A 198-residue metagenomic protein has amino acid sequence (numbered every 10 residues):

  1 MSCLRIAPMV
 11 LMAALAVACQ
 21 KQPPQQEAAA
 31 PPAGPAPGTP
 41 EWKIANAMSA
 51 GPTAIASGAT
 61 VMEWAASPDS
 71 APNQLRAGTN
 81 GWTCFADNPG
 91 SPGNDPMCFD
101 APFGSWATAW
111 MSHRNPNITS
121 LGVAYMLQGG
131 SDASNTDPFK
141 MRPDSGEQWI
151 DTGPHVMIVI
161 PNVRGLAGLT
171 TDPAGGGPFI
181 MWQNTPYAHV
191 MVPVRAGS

Functional and structural regions predicted by a protein language model:
M1-P8: Bacterial N-terminal signal peptides that target proteins for export
L4, Q25-Q26: Short secondary-structure capping/junction motifs at helix and strand boundaries
L15-A18: C-terminal motif of bacterial Sec signal peptides marking the signal peptidase cleavage site
Q20-Q22: Bacterial signal peptide processing site
E27-S198: Primary mode marks residue(s) on the alpha4-beta5-alpha5 output face of response regulator receiver
